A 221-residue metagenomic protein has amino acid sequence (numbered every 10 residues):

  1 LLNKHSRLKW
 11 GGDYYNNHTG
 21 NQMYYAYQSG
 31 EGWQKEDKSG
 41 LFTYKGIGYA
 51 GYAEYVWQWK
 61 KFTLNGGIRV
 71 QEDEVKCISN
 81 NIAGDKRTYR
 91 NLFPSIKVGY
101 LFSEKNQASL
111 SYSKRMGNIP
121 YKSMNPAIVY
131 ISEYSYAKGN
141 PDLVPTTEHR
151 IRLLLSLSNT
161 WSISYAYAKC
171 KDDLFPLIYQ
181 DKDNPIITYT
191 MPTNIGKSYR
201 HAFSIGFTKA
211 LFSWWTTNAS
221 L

Functional and structural regions predicted by a protein language model:
L1, I47-A53, L92-V98, A108 (+3 more regions): Hydrophobic, lipid-facing positions within transmembrane beta-strands of outer-membrane proteins
L1-T63, N80, G99-S103: Outer-membrane beta-barrel transmembrane domain signature of Gram-negative proteins, especially the mid-to-C-terminal
N3-H5, W59-F62, L101-K105, E148 (+3 more regions): Outer-membrane beta-barrel channels and translocator barrels
W10-N16, G66-E72, V98, A108-K114 (+4 more regions): Transmembrane beta-barrel strands of outer-membrane/channel proteins
K38-S39, V144, I163-S220: Outer membrane beta-barrel strand-and-loop segments of large Gram-negative receptors, especially TonB-dependent
G40-I47, A83-R90, I131-E133, P141-P145 (+1 more regions): Replace "Gram-negative outer membrane beta-barrel proteins" with "bacterial and organellar outer membrane beta-barrel
G46-I82, Y89-K97, N218-L221: Surface-exposed extracellular loop regions of Gram-negative outer-membrane beta-barrel proteins
E74-K76, E104-R150, Y165-T190: Surface-exposed extracellular loop regions of Gram-negative outer-membrane beta-barrel proteins, predominantly
